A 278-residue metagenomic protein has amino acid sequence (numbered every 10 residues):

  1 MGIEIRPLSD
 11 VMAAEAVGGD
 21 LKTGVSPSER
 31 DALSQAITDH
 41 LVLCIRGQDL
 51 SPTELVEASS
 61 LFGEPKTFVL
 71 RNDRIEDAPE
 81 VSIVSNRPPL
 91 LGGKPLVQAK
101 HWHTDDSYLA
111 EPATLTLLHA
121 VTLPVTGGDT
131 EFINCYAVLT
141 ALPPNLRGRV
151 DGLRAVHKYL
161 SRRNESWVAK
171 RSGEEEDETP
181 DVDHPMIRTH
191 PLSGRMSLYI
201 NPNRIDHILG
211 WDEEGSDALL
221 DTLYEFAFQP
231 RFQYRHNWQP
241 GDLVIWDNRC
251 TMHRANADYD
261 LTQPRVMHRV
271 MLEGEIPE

Functional and structural regions predicted by a protein language model:
M1-L243, R249-E278: Non-heme Fe(II) oxygenase catalytic core, chiefly the N-lobe of the double-stranded beta-helix
